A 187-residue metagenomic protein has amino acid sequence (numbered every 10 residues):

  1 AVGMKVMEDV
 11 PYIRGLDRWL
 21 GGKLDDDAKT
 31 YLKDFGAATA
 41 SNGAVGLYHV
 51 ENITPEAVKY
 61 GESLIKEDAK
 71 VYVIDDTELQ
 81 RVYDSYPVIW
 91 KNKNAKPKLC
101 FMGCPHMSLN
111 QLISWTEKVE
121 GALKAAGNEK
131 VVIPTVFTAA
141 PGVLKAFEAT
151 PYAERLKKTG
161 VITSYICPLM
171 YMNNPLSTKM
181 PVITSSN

Functional and structural regions predicted by a protein language model:
A1-P134: Intrinsically disordered, low-complexity segments enriched in small residues
Y60, P175-K179: Short secondary-structure transition/capping segments
D75, A140, S186-N187: Helix N-terminus capping/helix-initiation residues
P105-N110, K124-L176: Extended C-terminal subregions enriched in glycine
L169-M170, T178-N187: Peripheral docking tails and interdomain loops at the edges of cofactor- or intermediate-handling domains
